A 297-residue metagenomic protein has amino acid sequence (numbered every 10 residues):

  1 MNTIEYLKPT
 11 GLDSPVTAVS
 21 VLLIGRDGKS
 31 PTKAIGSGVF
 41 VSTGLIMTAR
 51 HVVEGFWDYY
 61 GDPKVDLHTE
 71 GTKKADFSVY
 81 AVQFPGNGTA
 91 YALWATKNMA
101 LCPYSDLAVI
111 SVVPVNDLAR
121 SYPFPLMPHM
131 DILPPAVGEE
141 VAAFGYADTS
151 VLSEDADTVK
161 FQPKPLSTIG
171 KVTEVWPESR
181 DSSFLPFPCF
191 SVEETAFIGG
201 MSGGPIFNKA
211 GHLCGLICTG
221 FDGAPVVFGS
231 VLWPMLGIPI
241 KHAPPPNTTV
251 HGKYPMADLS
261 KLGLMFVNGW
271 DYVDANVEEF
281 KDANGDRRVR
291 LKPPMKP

Functional and structural regions predicted by a protein language model:
M1-G36, F280-R290: Protease-domain processing segments flanking chymotrypsin-fold serine proteases, especially trypsin-like
S14-D27, P31, D117-L126, A156-H251: Active-site region of chymotrypsin-like
A34, D106, S202: Beta-rich catalytic cores
I35, V41-C102: Catalytic-histidine neighborhood of serine endopeptidases, predominantly the chymotrypsin-like S1/PA family
G38, G44, T48, I110 (+5 more regions): Terminal peptide-recognition signature
W94-L101, S111-K164: Active-site substrate-binding loop(s) of clan PA
L213, I217-P297: C-terminal cap/linker of serine protease catalytic domains
